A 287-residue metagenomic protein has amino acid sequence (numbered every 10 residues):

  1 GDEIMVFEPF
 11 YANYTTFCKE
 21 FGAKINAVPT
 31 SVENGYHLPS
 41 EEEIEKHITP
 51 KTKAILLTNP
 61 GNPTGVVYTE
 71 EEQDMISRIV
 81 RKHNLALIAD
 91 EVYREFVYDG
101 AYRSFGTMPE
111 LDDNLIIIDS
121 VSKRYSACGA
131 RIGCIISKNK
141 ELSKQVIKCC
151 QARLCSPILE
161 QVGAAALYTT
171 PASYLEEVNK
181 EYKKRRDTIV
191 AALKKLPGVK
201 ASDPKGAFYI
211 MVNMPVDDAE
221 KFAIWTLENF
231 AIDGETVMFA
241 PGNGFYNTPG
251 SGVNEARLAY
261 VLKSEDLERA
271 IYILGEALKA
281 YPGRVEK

Functional and structural regions predicted by a protein language model:
G1-K287: PLP-dependent class I/II
